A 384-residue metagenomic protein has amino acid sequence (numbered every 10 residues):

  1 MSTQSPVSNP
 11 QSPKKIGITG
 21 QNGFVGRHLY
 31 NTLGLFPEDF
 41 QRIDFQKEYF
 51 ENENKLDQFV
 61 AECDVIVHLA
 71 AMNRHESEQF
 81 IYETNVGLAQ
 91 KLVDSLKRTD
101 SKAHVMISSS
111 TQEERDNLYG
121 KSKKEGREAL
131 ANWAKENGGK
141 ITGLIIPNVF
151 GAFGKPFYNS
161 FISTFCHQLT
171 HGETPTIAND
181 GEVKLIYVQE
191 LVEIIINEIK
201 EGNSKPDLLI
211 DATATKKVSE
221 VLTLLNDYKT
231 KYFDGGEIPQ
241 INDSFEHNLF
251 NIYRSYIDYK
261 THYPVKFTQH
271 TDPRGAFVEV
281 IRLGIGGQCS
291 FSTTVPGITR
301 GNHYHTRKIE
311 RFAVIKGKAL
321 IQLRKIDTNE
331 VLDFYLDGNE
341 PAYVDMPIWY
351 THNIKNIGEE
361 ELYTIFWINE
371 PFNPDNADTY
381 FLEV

Functional and structural regions predicted by a protein language model:
K14-L35: N-terminal Rossmann NAD(P)H-binding glycine-rich loop of SDR-like oxidoreductase domains
F50-K91, S95-R98, Q112-D116: NAD(P)H-binding glycine-rich loop region in Rossmannoid oxidoreductase-like domains and their noncatalytic homologs
Q90-E128, E136-N137, I141-L144: Conserved Rossmann-fold NAD(P)-dependent oxidoreductase catalytic core, especially the SDR/UDP-sugar
E128-G154, H167, E173-K184: Conserved beta-loop-beta element that borders a ligand/cofactor-binding pocket
P156-T164, A178-K200, A212, K216-T223: Substrate-positioning beta->alpha
I194-F267: Mid/C-terminal beta-alpha module of Rossmann-like enzyme folds, strongest in SDR-family dehydrogenases/epimerases
T261-N302: A short glycine-rich, His/Asp/Glu-containing loop-to-beta-strand
K325-I348: Short acidic-glycine-tyrosine-enriched beta hairpin
